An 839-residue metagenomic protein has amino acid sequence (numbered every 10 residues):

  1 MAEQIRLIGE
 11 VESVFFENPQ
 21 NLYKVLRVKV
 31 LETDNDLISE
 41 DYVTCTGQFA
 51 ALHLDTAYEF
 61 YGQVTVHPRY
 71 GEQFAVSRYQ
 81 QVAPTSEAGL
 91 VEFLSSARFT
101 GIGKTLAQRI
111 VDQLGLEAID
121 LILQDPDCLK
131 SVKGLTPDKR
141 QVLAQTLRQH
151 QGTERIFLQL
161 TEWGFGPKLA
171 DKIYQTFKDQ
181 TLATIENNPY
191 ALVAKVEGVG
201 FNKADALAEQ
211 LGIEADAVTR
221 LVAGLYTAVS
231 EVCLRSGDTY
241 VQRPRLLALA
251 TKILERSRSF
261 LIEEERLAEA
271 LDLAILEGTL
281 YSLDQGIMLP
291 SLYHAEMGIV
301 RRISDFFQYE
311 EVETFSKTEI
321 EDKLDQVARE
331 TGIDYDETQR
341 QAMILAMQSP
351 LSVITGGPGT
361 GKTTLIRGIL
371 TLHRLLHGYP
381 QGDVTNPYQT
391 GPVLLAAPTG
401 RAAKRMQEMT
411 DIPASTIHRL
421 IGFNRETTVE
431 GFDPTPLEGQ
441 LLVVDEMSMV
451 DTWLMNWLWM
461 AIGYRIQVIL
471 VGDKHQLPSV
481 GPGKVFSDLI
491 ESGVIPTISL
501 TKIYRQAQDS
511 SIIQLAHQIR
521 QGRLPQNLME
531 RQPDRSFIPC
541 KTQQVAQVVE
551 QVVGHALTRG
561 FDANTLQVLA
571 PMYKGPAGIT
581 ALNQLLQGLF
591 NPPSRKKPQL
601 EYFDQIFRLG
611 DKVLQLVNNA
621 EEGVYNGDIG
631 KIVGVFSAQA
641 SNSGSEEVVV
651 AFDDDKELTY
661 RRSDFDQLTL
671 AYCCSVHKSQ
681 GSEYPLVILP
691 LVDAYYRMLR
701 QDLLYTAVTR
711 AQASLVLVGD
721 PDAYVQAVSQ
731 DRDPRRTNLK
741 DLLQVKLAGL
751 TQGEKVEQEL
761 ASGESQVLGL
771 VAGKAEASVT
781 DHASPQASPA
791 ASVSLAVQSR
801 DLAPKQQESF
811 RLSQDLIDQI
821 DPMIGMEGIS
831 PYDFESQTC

Functional and structural regions predicted by a protein language model:
M1-F315, D833-C839: Accessory, non-ATPase domains that flank or precede helicase/AAA+ motor cores in DNA-metabolism machines
L7-F15, P19-T65, T331, D451 (+6 more regions): Conserved nucleotide-binding/hydrolysis modules and their immediate coupling elements across P-loop/ASCE NTPase motors
R98, K195, G356, A397 (+1 more regions): The Walker A (P-loop) glycine that initiates the GxxxxGKT/S ATP-binding motif of P-loop NTPases
R258, Y281-L442, I490-R505, I512-P539 (+2 more regions): ASCE P-loop NTPase motor cores of helicases and related translocases
G382, H475-V613, N619-E622, Q814 (+2 more regions): Conserved helicase motor core of P-loop NTPases
T428-Q440, D451, N456-I466, S679: Short basic/glycine-enriched coil/helix segment immediately N-terminal to the Walker B
D445-E446, G472: Walker B catalytic acidic pair
G634-S641, V648-C839: C-terminal accessory regions
